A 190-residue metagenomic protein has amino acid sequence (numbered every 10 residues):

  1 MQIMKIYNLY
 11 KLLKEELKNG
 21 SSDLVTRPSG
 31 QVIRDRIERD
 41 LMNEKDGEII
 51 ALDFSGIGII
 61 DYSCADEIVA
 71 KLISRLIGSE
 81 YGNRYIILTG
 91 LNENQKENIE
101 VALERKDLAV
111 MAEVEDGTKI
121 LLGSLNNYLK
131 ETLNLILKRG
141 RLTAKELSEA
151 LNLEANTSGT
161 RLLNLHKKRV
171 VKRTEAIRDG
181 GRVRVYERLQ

Functional and structural regions predicted by a protein language model:
M1-D23: N-terminal presequence-like segments and adjacent domain-start helices
L12, S21-I49, F54-D107: Amphipathic alpha-helical interaction surfaces in cytosolic regulatory modules
E44-D46, I136-G140: Short helix-capping/hinge SLiMs at alpha-helix to coil transitions
Y62, N152-K167, R173: Short amphipathic alpha-helical interaction segments
E104-K138, D179-G181: Short alpha-helical segments that sit at the start of domains
T132, T143-N152: A short acidic, leucine-rich amphipathic alpha-helix
G140-L142, T157-G159, R182: Short glycine/proline-centered loop/turn elements that form peptide/ligand docking sites
E175-Q190: Short, cationic-aromatic polyanion-contact patches
